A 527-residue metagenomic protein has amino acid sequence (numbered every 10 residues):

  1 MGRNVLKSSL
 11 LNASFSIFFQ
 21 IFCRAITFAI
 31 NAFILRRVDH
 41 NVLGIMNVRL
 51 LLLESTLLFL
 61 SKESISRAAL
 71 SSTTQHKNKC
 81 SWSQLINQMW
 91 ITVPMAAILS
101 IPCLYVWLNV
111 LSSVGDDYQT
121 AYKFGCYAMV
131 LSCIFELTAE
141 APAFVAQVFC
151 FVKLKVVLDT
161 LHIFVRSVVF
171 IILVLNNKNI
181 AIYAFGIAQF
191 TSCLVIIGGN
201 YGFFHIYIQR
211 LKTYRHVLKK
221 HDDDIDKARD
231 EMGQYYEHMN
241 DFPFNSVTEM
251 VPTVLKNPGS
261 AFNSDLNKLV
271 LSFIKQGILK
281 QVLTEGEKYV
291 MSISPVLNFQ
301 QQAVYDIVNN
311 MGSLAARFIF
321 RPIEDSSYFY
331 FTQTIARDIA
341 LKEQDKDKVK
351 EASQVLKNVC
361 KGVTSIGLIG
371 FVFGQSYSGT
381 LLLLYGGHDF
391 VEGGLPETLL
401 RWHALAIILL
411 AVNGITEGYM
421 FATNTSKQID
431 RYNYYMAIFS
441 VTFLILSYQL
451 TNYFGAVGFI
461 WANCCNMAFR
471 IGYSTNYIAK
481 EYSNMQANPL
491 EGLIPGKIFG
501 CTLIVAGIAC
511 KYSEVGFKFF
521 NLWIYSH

Functional and structural regions predicted by a protein language model:
G2-R67, M95-A96, S100-G115, G125-A128 (+8 more regions): Signature of the first transmembrane helix
V5, S9-N12, S16, A25 (+10 more regions): Interfacial/gating helices of multi-pass transporter permease domains
N12-F28, F185-I208, H216-Q333, G362-S365 (+3 more regions): Transmembrane helical elements of multi-pass membrane transporters/channels
T27, F59-N78, V148, V308 (+2 more regions): Helix-loop junctions and terminal segments of transmembrane helices in multi-pass membrane transport/translocation
A68-S71, C133-D159, I171-N176, Y183 (+2 more regions): Membrane-interface junctions at transmembrane-helix termini in multi-pass inner-membrane proteins
P102, R229, Q276, K280 (+2 more regions): Transmembrane alpha-helical segments of multi-pass transport proteins
W107-M129, S353-K357, G370-V412, S426 (+2 more regions): Interfacial segments at transmembrane-helix termini and the short loops linking adjacent helices
K123-Y127, V156-T253, A261, D265-L269 (+6 more regions): Hydrophobic alpha-helical transmembrane segments
